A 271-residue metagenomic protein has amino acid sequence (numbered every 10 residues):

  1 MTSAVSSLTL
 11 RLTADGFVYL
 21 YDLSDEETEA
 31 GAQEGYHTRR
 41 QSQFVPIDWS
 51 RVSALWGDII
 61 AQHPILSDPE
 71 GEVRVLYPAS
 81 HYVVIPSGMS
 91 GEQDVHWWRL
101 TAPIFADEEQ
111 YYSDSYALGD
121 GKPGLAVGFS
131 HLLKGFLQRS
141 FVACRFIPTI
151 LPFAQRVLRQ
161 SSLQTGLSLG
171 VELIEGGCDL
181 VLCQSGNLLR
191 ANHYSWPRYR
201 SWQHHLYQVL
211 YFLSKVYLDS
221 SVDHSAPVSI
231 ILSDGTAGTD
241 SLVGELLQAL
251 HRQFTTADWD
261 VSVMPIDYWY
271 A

Functional and structural regions predicted by a protein language model:
M1-A271: Hydrophobic/aromatic-enriched cytosolic interaction surfaces used to assemble or bind macromolecules
